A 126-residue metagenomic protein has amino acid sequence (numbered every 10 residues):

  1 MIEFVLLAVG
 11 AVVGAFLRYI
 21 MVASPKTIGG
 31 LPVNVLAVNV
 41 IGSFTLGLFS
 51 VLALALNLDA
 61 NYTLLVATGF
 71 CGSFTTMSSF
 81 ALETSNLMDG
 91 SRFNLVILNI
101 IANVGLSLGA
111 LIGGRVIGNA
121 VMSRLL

Functional and structural regions predicted by a protein language model:
M1-L126: Membrane-interface helix-loop junctions in multi-pass transporters/channels
